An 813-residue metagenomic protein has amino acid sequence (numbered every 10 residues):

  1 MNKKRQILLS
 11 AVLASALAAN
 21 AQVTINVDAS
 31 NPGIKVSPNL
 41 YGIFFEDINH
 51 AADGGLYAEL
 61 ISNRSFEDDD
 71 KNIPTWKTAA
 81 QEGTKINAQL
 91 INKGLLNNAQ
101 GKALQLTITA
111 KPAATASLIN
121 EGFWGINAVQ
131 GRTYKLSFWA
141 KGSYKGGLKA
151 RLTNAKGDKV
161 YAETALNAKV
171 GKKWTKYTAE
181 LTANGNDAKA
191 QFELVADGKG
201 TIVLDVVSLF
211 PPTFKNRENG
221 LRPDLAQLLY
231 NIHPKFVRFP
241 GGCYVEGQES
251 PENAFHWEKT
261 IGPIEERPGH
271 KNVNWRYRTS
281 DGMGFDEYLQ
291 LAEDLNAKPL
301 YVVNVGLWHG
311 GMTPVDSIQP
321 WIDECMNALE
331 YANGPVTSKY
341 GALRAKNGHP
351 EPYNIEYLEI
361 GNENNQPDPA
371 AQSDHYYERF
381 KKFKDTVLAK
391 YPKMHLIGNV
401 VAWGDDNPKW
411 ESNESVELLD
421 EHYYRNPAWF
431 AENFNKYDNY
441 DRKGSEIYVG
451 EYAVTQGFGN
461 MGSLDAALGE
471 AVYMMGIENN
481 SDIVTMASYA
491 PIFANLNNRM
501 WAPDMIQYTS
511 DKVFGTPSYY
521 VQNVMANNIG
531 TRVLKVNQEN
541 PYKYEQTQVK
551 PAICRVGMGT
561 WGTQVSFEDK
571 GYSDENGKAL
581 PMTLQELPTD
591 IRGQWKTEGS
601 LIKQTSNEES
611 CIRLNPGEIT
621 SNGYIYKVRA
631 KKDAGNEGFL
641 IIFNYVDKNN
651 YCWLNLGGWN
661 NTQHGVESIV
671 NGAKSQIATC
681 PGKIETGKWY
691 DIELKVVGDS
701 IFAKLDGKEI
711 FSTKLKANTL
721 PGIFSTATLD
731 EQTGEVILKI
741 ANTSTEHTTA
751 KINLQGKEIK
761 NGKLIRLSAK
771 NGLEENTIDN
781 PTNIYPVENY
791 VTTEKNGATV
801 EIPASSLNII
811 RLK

Functional and structural regions predicted by a protein language model:
I43, T84-Q105, V245-G284, S317-W321 (+2 more regions): Aromatic- and acidic-residue-enriched carbohydrate-binding clefts of CAZyme catalytic domains
G94-A114, G593-I612, T662-E667: Short carbohydrate-recognition loop motifs
A114-N231: Extended acidic/polar, glycine-enriched regions that form or flank non-catalytic beta-rich accessory modules
T164, N671-D691: Short, aromatic/His-centered strand-loop micro-motif at the edge of beta-sheets
K384-T386, P392-H395, W410, L418 (+3 more regions): Catalytic-core region of carbohydrate-active enzymes that cleave or remodel glycosidic bonds
A552-R555, G559-S566, S606-E667: Secretory/extracellular carbohydrate-interaction modules and structurally similar beta-sandwich "look-alikes"
K570, V628, T686-K714: Carbohydrate-binding surfaces in secreted/extracellular proteins
I723-E758, L764, N808-I809: Carbohydrate-binding surface patches
